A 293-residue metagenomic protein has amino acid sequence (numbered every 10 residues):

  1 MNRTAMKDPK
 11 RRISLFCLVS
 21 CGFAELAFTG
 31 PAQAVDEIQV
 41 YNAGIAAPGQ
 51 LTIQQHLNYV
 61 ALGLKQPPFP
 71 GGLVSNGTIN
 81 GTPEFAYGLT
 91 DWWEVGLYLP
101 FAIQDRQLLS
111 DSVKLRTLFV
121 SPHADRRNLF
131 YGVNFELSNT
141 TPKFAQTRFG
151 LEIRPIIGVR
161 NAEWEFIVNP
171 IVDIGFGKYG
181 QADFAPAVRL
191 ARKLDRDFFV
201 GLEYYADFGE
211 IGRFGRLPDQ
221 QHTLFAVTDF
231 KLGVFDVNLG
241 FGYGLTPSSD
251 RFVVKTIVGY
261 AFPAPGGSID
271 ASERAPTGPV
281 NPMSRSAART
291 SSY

Functional and structural regions predicted by a protein language model:
M1-R11: N-terminal secretory signal peptides that target proteins for export/translocation
N2, G22-A24, R148: Residue-level detector of alpha-helical transmembrane segments in integral membrane proteins
S14-A27: Bacterial N-terminal signal peptides
Q33-Y293: Transmembrane beta-barrel domains of Gram-negative outer membranes and organellar outer membranes
